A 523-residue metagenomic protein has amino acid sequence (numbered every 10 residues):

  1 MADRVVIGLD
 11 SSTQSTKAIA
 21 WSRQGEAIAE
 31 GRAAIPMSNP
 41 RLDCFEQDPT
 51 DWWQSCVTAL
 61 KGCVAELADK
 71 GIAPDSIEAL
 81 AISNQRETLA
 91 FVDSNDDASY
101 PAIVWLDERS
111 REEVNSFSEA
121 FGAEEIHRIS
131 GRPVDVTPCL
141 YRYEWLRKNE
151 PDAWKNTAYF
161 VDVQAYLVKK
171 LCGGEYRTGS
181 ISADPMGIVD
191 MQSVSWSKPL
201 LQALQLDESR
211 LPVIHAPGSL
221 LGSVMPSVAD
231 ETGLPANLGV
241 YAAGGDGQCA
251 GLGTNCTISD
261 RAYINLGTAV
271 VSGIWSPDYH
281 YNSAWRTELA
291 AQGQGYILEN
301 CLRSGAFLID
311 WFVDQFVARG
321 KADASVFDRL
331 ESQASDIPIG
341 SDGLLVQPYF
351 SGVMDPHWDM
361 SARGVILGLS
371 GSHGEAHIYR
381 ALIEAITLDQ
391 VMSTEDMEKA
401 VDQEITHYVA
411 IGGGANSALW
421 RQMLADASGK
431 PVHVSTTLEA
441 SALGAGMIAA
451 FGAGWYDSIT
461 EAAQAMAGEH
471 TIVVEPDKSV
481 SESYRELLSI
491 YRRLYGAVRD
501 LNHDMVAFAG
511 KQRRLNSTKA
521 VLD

Functional and structural regions predicted by a protein language model:
M1-Y100, R128, N156, A229-D230 (+7 more regions): N-terminal glycine/serine-rich phosphate-binding loop of ATP-dependent small-molecule kinases, especially carbohydrate
I7-L9, R111, S118-G131, D135-V136 (+6 more regions): Active-site core segments that coordinate phosphate-bearing ligands/cofactors across diverse enzyme families
G25, D48, L80, D107 (+3 more regions): Residue-level signal for inorganic ion chemistry
P36-N39, E108-S110, A306-F307: A short local loop/turn or secondary-structure capping micro-motif enriched for an aromatic residue
L67-W105, P133-T137, V168-D190, V213-A216 (+1 more regions): Short beta-strand-loop/turn "lid" adjacent to the catalytic site in phosphate-handling enzymes
A73-S76, R210, T387, E404: Short loop/turn motifs at secondary-structure junctions
A203-R210: A structural motif corresponding to the C-terminal end of an alpha-helix and its immediate exit/capping segment
R210, A216, G247: Extracytoplasmic ligand-binding clamshell segments of periplasmic binding protein
